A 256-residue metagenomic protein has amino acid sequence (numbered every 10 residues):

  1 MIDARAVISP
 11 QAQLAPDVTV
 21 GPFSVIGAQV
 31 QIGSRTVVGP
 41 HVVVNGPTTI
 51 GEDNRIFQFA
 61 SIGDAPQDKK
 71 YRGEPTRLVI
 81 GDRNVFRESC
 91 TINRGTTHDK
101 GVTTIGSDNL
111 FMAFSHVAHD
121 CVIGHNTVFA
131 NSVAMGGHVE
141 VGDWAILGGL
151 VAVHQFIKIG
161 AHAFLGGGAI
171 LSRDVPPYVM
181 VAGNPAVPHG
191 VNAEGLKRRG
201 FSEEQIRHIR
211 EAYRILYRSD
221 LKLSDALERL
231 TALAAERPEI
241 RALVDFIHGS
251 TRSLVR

Functional and structural regions predicted by a protein language model:
M1-R5, P10-Q11, P16-D17, D53 (+6 more regions): Terminal amphipathic alpha-helical/low-complexity segments used for targeting or macromolecular assembly
I2-A182, A186-V187: Structural signal for interior beta-strand "rungs" in well-ordered beta-sheet cores of soluble enzyme domains
